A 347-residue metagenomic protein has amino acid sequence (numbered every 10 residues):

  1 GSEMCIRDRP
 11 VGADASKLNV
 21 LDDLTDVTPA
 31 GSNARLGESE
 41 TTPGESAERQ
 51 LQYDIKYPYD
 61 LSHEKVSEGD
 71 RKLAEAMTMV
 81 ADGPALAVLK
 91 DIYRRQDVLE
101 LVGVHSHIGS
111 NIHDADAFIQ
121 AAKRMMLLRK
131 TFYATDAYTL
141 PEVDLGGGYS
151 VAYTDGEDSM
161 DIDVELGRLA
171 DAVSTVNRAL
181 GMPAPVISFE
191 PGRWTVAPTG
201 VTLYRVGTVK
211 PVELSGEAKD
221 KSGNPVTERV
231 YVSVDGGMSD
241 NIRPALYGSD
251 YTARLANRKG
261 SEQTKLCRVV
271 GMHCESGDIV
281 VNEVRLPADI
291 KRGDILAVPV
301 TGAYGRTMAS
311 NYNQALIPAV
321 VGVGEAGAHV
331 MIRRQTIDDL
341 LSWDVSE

Functional and structural regions predicted by a protein language model:
G1-I6: Short, small-residue-biased leader/transition segments that mark boundaries at the very start of proteins
R7-E142, A172, N177: Active-site-proximal beta-alpha core segment in soluble small-molecule metabolic enzymes
L24-P29, D158-L166, L316: C-terminal helical cap(s) of enzyme catalytic domains, especially alpha/beta-barrels
A81-A85, F118-A122, I162, L166 (+3 more regions): Generic structural signal for well-ordered, non-membrane alpha-helical segments in soluble metabolic enzymes
D97-L99, L140-G147, T227, S261: A glycine-rich, aromatic-flanked flexible loop/lid motif
I108-G109, V143-S150, F189-W194: Glycine-rich beta-strand-to-loop/alpha-helix junction loops that act as flexible
H113-Q120, A152-E165, V196-T208, V281-L286: Short glycine/threonine-rich loop-to-helix capping motif typified by GTGT followed within a few residues by an Asp-Pro
S174, R178, M182-E347: Charged (often Lys/Glu-rich) extended helix/loop segments that serve as interaction or gating elements
